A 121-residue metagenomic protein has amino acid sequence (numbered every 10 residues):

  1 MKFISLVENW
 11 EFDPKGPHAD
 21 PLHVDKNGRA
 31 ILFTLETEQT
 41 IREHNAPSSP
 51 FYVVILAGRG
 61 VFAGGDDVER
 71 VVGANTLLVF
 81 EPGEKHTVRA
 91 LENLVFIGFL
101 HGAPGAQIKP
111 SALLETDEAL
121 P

Functional and structural regions predicted by a protein language model:
M1-R29, R42, A63, A112-P121: A short, N-terminal "cap"/entry segment at the start of jelly-roll beta-barrel domains of the cupin/DSBH fold
P21-V24, F33, I41-A46, G64 (+2 more regions): Short histidine-centered beta-strand/loop micro-motifs that create catalytic or ligand/metal-coordination sites
T40-R42, G58-A63, L77-L78: Short beta-strand segments in beta-sandwich/barrel cores
S48-V61, G65: Glycine- and acidic-residue-biased ligand/ion/polar-headgroup-sensing regions
L56-A57, G73-A74, E92: A cytosolic small-molecule/anion-sensing beta-strand core signal
D66-P82: Short acidic-glycine-tyrosine-enriched beta hairpin
P82-A106: Ligand-binding loop in jelly-roll beta-barrel domains
